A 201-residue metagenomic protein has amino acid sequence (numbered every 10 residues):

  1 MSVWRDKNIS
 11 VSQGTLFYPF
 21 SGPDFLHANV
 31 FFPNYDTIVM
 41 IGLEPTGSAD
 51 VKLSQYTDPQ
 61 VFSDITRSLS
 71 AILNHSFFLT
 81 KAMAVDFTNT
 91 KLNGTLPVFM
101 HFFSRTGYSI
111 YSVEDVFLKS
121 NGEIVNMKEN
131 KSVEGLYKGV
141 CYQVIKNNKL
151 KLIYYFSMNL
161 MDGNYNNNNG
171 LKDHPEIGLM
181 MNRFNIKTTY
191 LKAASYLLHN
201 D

Functional and structural regions predicted by a protein language model:
M1-I72, Q143-N147, K151-D201: Non-globular targeting/processing and membrane-anchoring segments
R67-M83: Short, conserved helix/loop micro-motifs enriched in His/Cys and acidic residues
F78-V133, Y137-Q143: Short helix-loop boundary/capping segments
